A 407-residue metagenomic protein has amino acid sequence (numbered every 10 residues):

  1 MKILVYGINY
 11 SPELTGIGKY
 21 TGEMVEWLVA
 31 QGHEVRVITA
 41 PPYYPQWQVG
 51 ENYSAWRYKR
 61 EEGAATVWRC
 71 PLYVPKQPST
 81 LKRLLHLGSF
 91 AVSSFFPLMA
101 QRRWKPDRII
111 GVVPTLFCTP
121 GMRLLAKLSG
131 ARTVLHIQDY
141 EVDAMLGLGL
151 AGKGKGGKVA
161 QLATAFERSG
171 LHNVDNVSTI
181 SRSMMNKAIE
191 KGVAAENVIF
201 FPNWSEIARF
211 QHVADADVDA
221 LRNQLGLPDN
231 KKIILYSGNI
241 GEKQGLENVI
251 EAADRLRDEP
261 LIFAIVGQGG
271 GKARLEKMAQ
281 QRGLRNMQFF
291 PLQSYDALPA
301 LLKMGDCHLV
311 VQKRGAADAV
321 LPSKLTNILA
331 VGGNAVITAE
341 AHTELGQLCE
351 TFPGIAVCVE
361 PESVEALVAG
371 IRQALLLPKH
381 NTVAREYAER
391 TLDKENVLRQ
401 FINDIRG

Functional and structural regions predicted by a protein language model:
M1-R60, L256: N-terminal subdomain of nucleotide-sugar transferases
N52-Y58, Q211-L227, T382: A short helix/loop element that forms part of the nucleotide-sugar donor recognition site in Leloir-type
M99, K105, F117-P120, L124-S129 (+1 more regions): Membrane-proximal helix-turn-helix segments that form the acceptor-binding/catalytic region of lipid-linked
S183, W204: Carbohydrate-associated surface elements
P228-Q244, I250-A253: Conserved donor-binding/catalytic core segment of Leloir-type glycosyltransferases
Q244, P291-L329, N334-E350: Nucleotide-sugar-dependent
P260-G267, K272-P299: Nucleotide-activated donor-binding/catalytic signature segment of Leloir-type glycosyltransferases, i.e., the conserved
P361-E362, A366, L375-I405: A charged, aromatic-enriched C-terminal amphipathic alpha-helix characteristic of glycosyltransferases across folds
